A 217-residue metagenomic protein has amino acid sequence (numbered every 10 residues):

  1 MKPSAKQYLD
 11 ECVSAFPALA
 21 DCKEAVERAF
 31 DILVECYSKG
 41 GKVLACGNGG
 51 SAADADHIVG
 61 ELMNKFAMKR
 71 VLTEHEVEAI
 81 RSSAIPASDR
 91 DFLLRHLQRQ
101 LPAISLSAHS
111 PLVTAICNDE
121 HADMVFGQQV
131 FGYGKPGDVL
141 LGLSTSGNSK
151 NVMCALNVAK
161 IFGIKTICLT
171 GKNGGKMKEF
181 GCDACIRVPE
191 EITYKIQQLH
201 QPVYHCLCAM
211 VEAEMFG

Functional and structural regions predicted by a protein language model:
M1-A20: Generic N-terminal amphipathic, Lys/Arg-enriched alpha-helix
D21-K39: A short, well-structured juxtamembrane/interface segment
E35-Y133: Glycine-rich, small/polar surface segments that engage phosphate groups of diverse ligands
G40-G41, G137, G163: Glycine-centered short loops/turns at secondary-structure junctions
A52-D56, D123, N148-A155, M177: Short glycine/serine/threonine-rich phosphate/pyrophosphate-binding segments that cradle anionic phosphate groups
S144, T170, I186-Y194: Short beta->alpha connector loops at strand-helix junctions that form conserved, small/polar/Pro-enriched
L169-C182: Short, glycine/polar-rich helix-capping loops at beta-to-alpha or helix-loop-helix junctions that flank or form
Y194-G217: A charged, well-structured terminal subsegment
